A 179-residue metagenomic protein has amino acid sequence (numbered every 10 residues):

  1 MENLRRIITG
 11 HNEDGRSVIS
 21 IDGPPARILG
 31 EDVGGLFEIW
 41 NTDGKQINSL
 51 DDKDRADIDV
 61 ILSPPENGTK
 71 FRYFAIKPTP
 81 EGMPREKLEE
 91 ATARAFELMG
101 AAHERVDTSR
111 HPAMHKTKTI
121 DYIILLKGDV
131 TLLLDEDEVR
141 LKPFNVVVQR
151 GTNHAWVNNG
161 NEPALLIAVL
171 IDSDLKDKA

Functional and structural regions predicted by a protein language model:
M1-D59: N-terminal leader/capping segments at the start of a protein or of a new domain
I7, H11-N12, R16-I21, L29 (+2 more regions): Double-stranded beta-helix
E13, S17-P25, Q46-D51, V60-P80 (+3 more regions): Glyoxalase I/VOC metalloenzyme domain signal
P24, F71-T117, R150-N153: Conserved short histidine dyad/triad with adjacent acidic residue
G68-T69, K77, T131, E138-K142 (+1 more regions): Ligand-binding loop in jelly-roll beta-barrel domains
S109-K142: A short beta-strand-loop-beta hairpin characteristic of the jelly-roll/cupin
N145-V146: Residue-level marker of beta-strand positions
